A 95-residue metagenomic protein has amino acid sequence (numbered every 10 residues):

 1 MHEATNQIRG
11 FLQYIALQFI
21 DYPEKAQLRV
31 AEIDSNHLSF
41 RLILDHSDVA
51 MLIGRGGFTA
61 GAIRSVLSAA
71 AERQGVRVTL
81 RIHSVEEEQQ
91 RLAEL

Functional and structural regions predicted by a protein language model:
M1-A50, G61-A62, V66-L95: RNA-contacting regions in translation and RNA-metabolism proteins, encompassing KH/S1 modules where present
I53-G57: Glycine-centered tight-turn and secondary-structure capping sites
